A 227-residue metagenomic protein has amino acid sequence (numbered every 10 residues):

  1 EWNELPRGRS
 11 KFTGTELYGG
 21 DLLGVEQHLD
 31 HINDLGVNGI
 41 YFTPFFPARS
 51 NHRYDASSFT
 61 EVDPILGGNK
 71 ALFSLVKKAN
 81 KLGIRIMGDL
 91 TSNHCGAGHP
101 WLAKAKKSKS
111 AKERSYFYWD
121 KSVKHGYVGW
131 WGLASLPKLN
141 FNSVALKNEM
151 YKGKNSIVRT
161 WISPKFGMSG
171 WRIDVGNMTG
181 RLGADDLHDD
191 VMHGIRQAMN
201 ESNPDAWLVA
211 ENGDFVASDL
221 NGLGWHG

Functional and structural regions predicted by a protein language model:
E1-M87, C95, P100-K104, H125-N155 (+1 more regions): N-terminal structural segment of carbohydrate-active enzymes
L35, P164-F166: Structural motif
G67-A71, G88, E113-Y118, M199-E201: Short, surface-exposed, polar/charged, turn-prone segments marking secondary-structure boundaries
G68-A71, G167, L187: Secondary-structure capping and boundary motifs in well-ordered enzyme cores
V76-R85, H94-E113, V123-K124, S169-G227: Active-site-proximal helices and loops of the catalytic beta/alpha 8
T91: Conserved strand-turn element in the central/C-terminal portion of the radical SAM core barrel that lines
R114, W119-S122, M150-R159, F215-S218: Alpha-helical scaffolding within the catalytic cores of extracellular/periplasmic polymer-degrading hydrolases
